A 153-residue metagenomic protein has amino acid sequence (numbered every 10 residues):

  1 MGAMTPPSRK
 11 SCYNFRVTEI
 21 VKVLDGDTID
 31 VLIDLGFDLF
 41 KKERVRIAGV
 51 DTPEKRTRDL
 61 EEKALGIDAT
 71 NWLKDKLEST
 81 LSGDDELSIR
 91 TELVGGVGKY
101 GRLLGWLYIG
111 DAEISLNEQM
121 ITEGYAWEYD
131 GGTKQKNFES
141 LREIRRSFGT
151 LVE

Functional and structural regions predicted by a protein language model:
M1-E153: Small beta-barrel nucleic-acid-binding modules, primarily SNase/OB-fold domains and secondarily Tudor-like barrels
